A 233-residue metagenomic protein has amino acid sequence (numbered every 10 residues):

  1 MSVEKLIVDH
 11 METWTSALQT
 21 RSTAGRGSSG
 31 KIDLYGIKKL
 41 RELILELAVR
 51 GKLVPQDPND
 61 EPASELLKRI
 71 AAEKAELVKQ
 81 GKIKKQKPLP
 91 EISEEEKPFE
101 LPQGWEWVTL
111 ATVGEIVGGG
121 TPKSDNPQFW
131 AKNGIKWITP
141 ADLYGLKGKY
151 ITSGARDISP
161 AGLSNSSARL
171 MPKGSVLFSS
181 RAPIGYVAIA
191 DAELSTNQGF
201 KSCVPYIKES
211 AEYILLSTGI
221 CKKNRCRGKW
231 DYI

Functional and structural regions predicted by a protein language model:
M1, H10, A17-L34, R41-L43 (+3 more regions): Non-catalytic DNA-recognition/assembly elements of restriction-modification systems
E4, G30-L34, D60, F99-Q103 (+2 more regions): Hydrophobic alpha-helical scaffolding
T23-G25, P55-E61, K82-E94, K123-A131 (+2 more regions): Short coil/turn segments at secondary-structure boundaries
K38, I44-K74, V78-K84, S93-T109 (+1 more regions): Short coil/turn motifs at helix boundaries and re-entrant loops, enriched in small/polar and proline residues
I83, I92-S93, K97, E106-K147 (+1 more regions): Low-complexity, Lys/Gly-biased intrinsically disordered segments
L110-I116, Y144-R156, S167-K173, Y186-I233: Basic, amphipathic alpha-helical recognition segments used for DNA target recognition
F178-S179: A generic structural signal for residues embedded in beta-strands
